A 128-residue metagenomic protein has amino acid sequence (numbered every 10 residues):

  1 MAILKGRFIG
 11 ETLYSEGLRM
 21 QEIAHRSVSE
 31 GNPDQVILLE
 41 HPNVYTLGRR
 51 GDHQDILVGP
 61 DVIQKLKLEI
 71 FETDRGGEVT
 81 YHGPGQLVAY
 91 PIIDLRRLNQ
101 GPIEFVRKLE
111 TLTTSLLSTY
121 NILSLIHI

Functional and structural regions predicted by a protein language model:
M1-L47: N-terminal, positively charged, Ser/Thr/Ala/Gly-biased leader segments that form transit/presequence-like amphipathic
I3-G6, I70, S124: Generic structural signal for residues in well-ordered beta-strands
A24, S115-L123: Short alpha-helical functional segments enriched in proximate histidine and acidic residues
Q35-I37, E69, Q86-L87: Structural motif
H41-P42, L47-T80: Short, His- and charge-rich active-site/binding loops that engage polyanionic ligands
P84-R97: DPxDG-like acidic metal-binding loop motif
E104-L117: Long, well-ordered alpha-helical scaffolding segments within enzyme catalytic domains, especially pronounced
I126-I128: Conserved small/polar residues in nucleotide/adenosyl-binding loops
